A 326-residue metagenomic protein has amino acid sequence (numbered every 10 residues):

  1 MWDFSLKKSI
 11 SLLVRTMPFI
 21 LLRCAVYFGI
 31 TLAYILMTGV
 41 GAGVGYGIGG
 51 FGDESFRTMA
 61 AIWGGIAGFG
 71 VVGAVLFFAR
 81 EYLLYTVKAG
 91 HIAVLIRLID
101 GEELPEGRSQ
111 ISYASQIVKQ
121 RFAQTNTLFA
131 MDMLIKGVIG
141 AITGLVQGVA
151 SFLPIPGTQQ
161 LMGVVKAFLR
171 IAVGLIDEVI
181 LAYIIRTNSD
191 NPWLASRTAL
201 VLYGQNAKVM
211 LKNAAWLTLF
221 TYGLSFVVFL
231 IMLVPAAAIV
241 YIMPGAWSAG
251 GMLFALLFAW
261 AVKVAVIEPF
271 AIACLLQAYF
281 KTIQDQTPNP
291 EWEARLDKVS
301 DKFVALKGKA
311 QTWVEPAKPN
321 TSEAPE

Functional and structural regions predicted by a protein language model:
M1-Y222, W260-E326: Helix-coil boundary and N-terminal low-complexity module in membrane systems
I62-W63, K208, K212-A255, A259: Hydrophobic alpha-helical transmembrane segments and adjacent short intramembrane/lumenal linkers of inner/organellar
